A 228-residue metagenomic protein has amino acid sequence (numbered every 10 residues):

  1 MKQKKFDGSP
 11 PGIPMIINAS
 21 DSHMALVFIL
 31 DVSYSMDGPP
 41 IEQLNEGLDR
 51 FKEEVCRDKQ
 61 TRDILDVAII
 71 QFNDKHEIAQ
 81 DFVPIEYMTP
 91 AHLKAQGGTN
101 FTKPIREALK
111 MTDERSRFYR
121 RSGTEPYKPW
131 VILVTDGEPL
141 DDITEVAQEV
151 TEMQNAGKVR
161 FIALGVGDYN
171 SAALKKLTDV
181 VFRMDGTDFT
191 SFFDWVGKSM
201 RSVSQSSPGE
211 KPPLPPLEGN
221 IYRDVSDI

Functional and structural regions predicted by a protein language model:
M1-V27, S33-E42, C56, S116-T124: Acidic, polar low-complexity linker/tail segments
I29-S33, L44, I69, A108 (+1 more regions): DG-centered beta-turn motif at the end of beta-strands
S33, V146-E152: Mixed-charge (Asp/Glu-Lys/Arg
L44-R57: An active-site-proximal "capping" alpha-helix that borders the catalytic cofactor pocket
K59-Q60, T151-V159: Arginine/glycine-rich "motif VI" loop of SF2 helicases in the C-terminal RecA-like domain
D66-H92: Short, charge-patterned binding micro-sites
E77, Y87-Y127, D141, R160-A173 (+1 more regions): Von Willebrand factor
T89, A163, G167-I228: Von Willebrand factor A/integrin I-like adhesion domains
